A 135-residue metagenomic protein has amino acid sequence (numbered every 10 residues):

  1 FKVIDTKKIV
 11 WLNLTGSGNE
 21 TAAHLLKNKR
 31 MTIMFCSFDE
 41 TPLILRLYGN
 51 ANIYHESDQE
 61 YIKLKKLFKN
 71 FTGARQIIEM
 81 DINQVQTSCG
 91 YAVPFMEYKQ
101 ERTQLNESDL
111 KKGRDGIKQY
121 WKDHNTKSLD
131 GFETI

Functional and structural regions predicted by a protein language model:
F1-I135: Binding-site signature for planar aromatic cofactors or substrates
